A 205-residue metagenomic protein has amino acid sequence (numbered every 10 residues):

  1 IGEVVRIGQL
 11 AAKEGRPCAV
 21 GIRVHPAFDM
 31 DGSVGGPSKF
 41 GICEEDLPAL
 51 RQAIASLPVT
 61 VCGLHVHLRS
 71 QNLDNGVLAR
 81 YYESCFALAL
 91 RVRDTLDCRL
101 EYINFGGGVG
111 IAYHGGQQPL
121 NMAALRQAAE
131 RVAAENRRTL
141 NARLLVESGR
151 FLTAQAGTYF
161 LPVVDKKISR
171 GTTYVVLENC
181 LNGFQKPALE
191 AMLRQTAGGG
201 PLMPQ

Functional and structural regions predicted by a protein language model:
I1-Y102, V176: Active-site-proximal beta-alpha core segment in soluble small-molecule metabolic enzymes
A12-R16, T95, P119, R170-G171 (+1 more regions): Short, glycine- and charge-enriched coil/turn segments that flank and shape catalytic ligand pockets
L50-L57, R93-D97, A133-N136, Y174-N179 (+2 more regions): Short C-terminal domain-edge/linker segments immediately following a structured domain
L68-R69, I103-Y113, S148-R150: Glycine-rich beta-strand-to-loop/alpha-helix junction loops that act as flexible
D74-Y81, A112-L125, A154-D165: Short glycine/threonine-rich loop-to-helix capping motif typified by GTGT followed within a few residues by an Asp-Pro
C85-R91, L125-R137: Alpha-helix-loop-beta-strand connector modules within alpha/beta enzyme cores
T139-Q205: Charged (often Lys/Glu-rich) extended helix/loop segments that serve as interaction or gating elements
